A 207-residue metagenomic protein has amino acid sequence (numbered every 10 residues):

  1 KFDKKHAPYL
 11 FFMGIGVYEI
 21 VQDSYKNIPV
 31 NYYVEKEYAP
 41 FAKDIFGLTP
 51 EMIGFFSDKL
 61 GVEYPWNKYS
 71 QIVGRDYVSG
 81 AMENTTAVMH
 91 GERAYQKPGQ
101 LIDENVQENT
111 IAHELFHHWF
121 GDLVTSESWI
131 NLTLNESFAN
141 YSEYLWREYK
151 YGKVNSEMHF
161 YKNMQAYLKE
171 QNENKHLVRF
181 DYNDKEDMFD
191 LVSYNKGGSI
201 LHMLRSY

Functional and structural regions predicted by a protein language model:
K1-A112, Y141-Y144, M164: Hydrophobic helix-coil surface modules that form long, contiguous segments used for peptide/substrate interaction
Y25-P29, A87, A112-H118, Y167-D181: Active-site-adjacent bridging/hinge elements
Y38-D44, S128-W129, D184-L191: Active-site rim elements
L48-I53, I111, L115, W119 (+2 more regions): Alpha-helical packing segments of well-folded alpha/beta enzyme cores
E63-Q71, S126-I130, V154-S156: Surface-exposed patches in mature extracellular/periplasmic domains of secreted proteins
M82, D103-A112, N131-L134, F138 (+1 more regions): Secondary-structure capping and boundary motifs in well-ordered enzyme cores
L115-L132, L145, Y149-K150: Catalytic Zn2+-binding segment of zinc metalloproteases
E136-S199, M203: Acidic/His/Gly-enriched intrinsically disordered linker/tail segments that often contain short helix/coil "MoRF-like"
